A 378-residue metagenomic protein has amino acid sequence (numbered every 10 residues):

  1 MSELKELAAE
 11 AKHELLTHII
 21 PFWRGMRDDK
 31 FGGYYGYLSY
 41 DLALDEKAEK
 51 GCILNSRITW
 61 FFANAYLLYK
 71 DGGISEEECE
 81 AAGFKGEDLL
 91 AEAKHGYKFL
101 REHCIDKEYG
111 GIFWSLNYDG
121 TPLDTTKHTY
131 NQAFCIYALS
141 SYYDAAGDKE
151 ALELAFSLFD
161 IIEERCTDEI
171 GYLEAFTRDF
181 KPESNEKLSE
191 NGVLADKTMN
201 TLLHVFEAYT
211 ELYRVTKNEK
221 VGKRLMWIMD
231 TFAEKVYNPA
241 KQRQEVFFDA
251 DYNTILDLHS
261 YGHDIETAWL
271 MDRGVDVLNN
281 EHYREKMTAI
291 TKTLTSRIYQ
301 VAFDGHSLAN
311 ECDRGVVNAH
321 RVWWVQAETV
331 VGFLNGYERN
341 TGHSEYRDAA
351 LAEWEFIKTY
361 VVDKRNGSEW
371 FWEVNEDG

Functional and structural regions predicted by a protein language model:
M1-G378: Glycan-recognition and catalytic cores of secretory/periplasmic carbohydrate-active enzymes
